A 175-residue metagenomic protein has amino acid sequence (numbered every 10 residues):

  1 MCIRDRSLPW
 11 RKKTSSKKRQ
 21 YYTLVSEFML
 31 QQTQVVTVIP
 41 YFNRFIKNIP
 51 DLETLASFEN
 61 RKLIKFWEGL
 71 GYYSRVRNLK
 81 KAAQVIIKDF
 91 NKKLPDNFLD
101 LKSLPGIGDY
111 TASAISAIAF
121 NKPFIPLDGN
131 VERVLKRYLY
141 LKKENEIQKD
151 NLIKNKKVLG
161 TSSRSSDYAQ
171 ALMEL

Functional and structural regions predicted by a protein language model:
R4-L175: Catalytic cores of DNA base-excision repair glycosylases
